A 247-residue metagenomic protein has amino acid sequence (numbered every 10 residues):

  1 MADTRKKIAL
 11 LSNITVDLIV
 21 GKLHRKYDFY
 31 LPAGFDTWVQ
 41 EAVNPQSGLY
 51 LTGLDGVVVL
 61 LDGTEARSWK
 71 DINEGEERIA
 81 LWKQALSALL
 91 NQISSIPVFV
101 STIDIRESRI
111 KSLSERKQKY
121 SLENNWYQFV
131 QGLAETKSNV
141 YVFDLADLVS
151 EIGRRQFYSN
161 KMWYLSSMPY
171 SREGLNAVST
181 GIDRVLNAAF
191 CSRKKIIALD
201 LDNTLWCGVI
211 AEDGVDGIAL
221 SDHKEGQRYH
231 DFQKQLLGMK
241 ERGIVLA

Functional and structural regions predicted by a protein language model:
A2-R5, G21-K26, L31-R172, D183-I196: Alpha-helical cap/lid subdomain in secreted, periplasmic, or secretory-pathway luminal O-acyl-processing enzymes
T4-G21, F35, L201-L205: Catalytic nucleophile-elbow at a beta strand-turn-alpha helix junction centered on a G-D-S/GDSL motif, marking
L10-L11, S101, A247: Short hydrophobic segments within beta-strands
T15, I105, I210: Short, glycine/serine-rich, charged loops/turns that create anion-binding and catalytic segments at active sites
L18-F29, K234-I244: A short, Lys/Arg-enriched amphipathic alpha-helix followed by its capping loop at the start of a domain
E76-A80, N124, N176, H223-H230: Conserved phosphate-coordination/catalytic loops
A177, G181: SIR2/sirtuin NAD+-dependent deacylase catalytic core
I196-A198, D202-A247: Alpha-helical substrate-recognition element adjacent to the catalytic core
